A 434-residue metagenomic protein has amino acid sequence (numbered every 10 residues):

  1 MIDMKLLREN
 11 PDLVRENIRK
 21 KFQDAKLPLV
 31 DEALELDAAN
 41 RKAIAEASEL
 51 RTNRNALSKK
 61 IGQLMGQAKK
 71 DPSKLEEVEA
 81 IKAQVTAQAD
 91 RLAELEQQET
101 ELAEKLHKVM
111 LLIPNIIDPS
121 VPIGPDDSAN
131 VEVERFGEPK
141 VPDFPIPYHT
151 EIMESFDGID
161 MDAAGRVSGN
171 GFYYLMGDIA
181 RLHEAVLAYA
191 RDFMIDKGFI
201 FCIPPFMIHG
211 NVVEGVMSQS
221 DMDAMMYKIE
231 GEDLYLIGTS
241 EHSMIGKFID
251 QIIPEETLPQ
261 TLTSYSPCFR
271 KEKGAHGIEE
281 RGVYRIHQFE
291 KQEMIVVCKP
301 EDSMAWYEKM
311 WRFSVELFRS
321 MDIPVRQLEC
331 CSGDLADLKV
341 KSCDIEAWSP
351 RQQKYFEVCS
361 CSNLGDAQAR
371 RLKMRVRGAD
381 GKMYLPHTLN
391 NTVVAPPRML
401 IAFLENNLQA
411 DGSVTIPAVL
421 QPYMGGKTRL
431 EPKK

Functional and structural regions predicted by a protein language model:
M1-K140, E154, G158: N-terminal alpha-helical targeting/anchoring segments
L27, R135-K434: TRNA-recognition modules of translation machinery and tRNA-sensing kinases, especially anticodon-binding
